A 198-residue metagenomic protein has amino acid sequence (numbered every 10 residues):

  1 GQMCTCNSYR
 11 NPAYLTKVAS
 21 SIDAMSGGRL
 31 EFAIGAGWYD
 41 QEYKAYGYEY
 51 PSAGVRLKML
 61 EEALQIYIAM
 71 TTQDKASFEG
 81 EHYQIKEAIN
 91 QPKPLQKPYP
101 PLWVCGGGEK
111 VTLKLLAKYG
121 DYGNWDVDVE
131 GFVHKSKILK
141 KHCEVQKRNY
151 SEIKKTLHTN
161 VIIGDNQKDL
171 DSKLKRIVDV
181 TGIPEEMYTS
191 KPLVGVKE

Functional and structural regions predicted by a protein language model:
G1-E198: Active-site-adjacent structural elements that line small-molecule/cofactor binding pockets in enzymes
